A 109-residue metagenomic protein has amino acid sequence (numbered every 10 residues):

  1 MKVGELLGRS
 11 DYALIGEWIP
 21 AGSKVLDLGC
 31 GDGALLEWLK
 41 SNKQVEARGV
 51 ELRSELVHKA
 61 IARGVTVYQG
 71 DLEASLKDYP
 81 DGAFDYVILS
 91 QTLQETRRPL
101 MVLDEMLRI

Functional and structural regions predicted by a protein language model:
L6-G22: Conserved alpha-helix/loop element of class I SAM-dependent methyltransferases that forms part of the SAM/SAH-binding
S23-G31: Conserved class I S-adenosyl-L-methionine
A34, W38-S75: Class I SAM-dependent methyltransferase SAM/SAH-binding core
S75-D81: Short conserved loop adjoining the S-adenosyl-L-methionine
F84-D85: Local beta-strand N-terminus motif with an aromatic residue
I88: A conserved beta-strand element that flanks and buttresses the S-adenosyl-L-methionine
Q91-T92: Short catalytic micro-motifs in class I SAM-dependent methyltransferases
L100-I109: A short glycine-rich, Lys/Arg-flanked "PGG" loop and its adjoining helix->strand segment in the class I
